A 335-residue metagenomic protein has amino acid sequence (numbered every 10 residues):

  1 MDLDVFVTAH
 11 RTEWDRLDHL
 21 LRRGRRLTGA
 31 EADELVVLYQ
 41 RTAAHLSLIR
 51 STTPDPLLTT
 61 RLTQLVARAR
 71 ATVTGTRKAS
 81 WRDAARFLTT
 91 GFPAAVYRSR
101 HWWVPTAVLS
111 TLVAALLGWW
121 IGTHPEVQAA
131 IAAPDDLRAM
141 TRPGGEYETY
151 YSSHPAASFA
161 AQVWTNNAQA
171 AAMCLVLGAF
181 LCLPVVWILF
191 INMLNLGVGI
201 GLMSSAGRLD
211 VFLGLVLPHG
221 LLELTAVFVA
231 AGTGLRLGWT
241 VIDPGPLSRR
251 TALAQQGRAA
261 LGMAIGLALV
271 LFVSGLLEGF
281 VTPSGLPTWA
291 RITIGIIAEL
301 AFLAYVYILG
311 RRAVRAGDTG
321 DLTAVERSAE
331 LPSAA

Functional and structural regions predicted by a protein language model:
M1-A85: Soluble N-terminal domains of membrane-associated systems
K78, A95-A107: Membrane-interface helix starts
D83-R100, T149-Y150, H154, S158 (+1 more regions): Cytosolic juxtamembrane amphipathic/interface segments immediately preceding and feeding into a transmembrane helix
W119-G145: Interfacial/capping segments of alpha-helical transmembrane domains
S153-P184: Individual transmembrane alpha-helix segments
G197-T288, I292, I297-E299: Hydrophobic alpha-helical transmembrane segments and adjacent short intramembrane/lumenal linkers of inner/organellar
V306-G320: Membrane-interface capping segments at transmembrane-helix boundaries
A316-A335: Short, highly charged, low-complexity non-transmembrane loops/tails of multi-pass membrane proteins
